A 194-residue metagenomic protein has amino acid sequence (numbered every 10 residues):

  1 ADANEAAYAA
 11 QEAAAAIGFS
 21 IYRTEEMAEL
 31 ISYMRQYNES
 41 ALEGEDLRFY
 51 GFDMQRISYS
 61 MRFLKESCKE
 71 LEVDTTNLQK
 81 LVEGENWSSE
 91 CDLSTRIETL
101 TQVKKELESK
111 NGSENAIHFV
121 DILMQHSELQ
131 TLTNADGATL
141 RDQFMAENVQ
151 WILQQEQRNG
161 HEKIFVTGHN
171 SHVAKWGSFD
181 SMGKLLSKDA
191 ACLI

Functional and structural regions predicted by a protein language model:
A1-I194: Structured catalytic-domain cores with a bias toward divalent-metal coordination
